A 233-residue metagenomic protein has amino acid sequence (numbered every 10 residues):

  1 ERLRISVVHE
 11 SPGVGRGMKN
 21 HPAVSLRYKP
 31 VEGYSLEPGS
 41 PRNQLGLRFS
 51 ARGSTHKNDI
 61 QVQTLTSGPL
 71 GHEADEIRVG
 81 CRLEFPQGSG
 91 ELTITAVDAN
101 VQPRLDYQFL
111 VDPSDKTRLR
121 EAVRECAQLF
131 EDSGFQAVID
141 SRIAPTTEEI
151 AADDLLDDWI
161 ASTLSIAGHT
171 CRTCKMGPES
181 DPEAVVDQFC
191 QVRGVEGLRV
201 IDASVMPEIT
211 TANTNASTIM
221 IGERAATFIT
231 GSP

Functional and structural regions predicted by a protein language model:
E1-P38: Glycine-rich loop(s) and the adjacent beta-strand/alpha-helix scaffold that form part
E1-V8, T117, A216-E223: Classical protein tyrosine phosphatase
V31-S35, S40-S217, A225-P233: FAD-dependent oxidoreductase catalytic-site/capping-region signature
